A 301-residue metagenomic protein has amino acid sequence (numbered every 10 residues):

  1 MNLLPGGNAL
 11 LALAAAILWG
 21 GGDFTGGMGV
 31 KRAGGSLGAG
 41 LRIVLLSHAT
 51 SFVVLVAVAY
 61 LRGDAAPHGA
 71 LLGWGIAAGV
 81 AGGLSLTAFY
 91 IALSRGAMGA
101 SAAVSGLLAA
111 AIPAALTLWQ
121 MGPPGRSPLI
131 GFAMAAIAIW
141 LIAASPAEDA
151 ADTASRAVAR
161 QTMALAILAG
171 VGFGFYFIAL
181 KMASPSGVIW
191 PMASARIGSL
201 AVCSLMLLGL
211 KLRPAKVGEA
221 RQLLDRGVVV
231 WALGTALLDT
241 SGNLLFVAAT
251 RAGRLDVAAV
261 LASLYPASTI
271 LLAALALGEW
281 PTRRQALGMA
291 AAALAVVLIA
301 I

Functional and structural regions predicted by a protein language model:
M1-G75, T87-R95, P146-A164, S199-L233 (+4 more regions): Membrane-interface interhelical linkers
N2, V158-I189: Selected transmembrane alpha-helices and immediately adjacent juxtamembrane segments of polytopic inner-membrane
N2-G20, A65-G82, G122-I137, I189-A201 (+1 more regions): Structural signature of hydrophobic alpha-helical transmembrane segments
A12, L41-L45, G75, G99-A103 (+7 more regions): Hydrophobic/aromatic positions within or immediately flanking transmembrane alpha-helices of multi-pass small-molecule
G29, I43, A92, A97 (+6 more regions): Hydrophobic/aromatic residues within transmembrane alpha-helices of multi-pass small-molecule transporters
A49-V54, V104-L118, G198-V202, G242-L245 (+2 more regions): Alpha-helical transmembrane segments of compact multi-pass small-molecule transporters, enriched in specific families
L55, A111-L116, R126-P146, R284-I301: Hydrophobic transmembrane alpha-helices of multi-pass small-molecule transport proteins
F89-I91, A110-I130, M206-L210, A267-A286: C-terminal transmembrane-helix exit sites in multi-pass transporters
